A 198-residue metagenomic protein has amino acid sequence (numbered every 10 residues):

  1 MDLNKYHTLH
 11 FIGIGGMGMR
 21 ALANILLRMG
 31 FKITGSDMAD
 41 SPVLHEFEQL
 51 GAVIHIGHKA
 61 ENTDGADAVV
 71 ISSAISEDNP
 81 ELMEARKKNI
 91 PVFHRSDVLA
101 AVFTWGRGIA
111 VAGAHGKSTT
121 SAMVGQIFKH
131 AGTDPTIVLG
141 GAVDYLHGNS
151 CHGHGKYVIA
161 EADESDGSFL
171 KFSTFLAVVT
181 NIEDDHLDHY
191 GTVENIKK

Functional and structural regions predicted by a protein language model:
M1-V98: N-terminal leader/targeting and accessory segments in enzymes
I25-R28, E48, N62, S73-K198: Phosphate-binding loop of NTP-binding sites
